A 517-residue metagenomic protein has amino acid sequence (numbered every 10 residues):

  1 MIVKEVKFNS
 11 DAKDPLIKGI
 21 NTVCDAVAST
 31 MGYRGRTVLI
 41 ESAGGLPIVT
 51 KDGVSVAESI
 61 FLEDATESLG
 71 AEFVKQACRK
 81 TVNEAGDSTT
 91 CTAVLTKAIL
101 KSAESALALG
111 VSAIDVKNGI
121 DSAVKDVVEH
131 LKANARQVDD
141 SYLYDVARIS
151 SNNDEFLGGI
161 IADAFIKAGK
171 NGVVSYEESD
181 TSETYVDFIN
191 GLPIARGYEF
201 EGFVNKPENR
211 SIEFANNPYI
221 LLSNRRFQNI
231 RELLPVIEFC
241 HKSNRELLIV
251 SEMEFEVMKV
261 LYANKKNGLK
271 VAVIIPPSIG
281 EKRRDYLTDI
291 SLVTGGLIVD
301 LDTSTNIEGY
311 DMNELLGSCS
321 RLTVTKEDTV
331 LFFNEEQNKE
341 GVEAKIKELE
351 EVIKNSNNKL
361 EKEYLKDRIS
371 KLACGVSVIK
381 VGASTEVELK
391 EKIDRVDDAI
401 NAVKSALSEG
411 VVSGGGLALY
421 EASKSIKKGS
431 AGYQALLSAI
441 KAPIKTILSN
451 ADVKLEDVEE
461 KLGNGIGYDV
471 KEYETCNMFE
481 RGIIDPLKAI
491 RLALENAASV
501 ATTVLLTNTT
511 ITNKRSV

Functional and structural regions predicted by a protein language model:
M1-G44: N-terminal, positively charged regions that mediate nucleic acid binding
F8, L16, F61, E67-S68 (+1 more regions): Extended, low-charge hydrophobic alpha-helical regions
L16, G32, G86, G110 (+8 more regions): Residue-level signature of catalytic and energy-coupling elements of molecular machines, predominantly ATP/GTP-dependent
A43, P47, V94-K101, K125-V128 (+4 more regions): Core structural elements
I48-T81, R196: Active-site cofactor/substrate anionic-group-binding motifs, chiefly glycine- and Lys/Arg-rich phosphate-binding loops
T81-C91, V411-S413: Glycine/serine-rich anion-binding loops at beta->alpha junctions that coordinate negatively charged ligand groups
A106-A147, F214-N217, S223, G309-E336 (+2 more regions): A structural-propensity feature for long, helix-poor, extended segments
V128-E409, S413, T510-V517: Long, structured protein-protein interaction/assembly regions in large complexes
